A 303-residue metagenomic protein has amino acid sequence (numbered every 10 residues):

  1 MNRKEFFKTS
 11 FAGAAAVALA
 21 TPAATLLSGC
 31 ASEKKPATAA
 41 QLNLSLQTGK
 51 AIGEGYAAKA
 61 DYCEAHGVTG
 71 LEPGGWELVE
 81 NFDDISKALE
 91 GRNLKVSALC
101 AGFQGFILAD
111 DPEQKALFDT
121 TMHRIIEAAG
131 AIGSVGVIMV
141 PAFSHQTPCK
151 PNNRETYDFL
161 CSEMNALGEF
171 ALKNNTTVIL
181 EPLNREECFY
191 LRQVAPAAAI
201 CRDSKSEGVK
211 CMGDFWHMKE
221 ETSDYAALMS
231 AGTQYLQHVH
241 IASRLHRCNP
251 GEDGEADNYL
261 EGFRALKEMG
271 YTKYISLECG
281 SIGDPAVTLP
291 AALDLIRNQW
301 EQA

Functional and structural regions predicted by a protein language model:
N2-P22, L26-S45, G53-E64, G133-S134 (+2 more regions): Histidine-acidic metal/acid-base catalytic patches
S10-A23, K34-T38, L108, P112-K210 (+1 more regions): Active-site acidic/histidine proton-transfer and metal-coordination neighborhood in alpha/beta enzyme cores
L46-Q47, G70-G74, E181, M212-D214: Short catalytic-loop micro-motif centered on adjacent basic/acidic residues
K50-I52, E77, G102-G105, F143-H145 (+4 more regions): Active-site-proximal loop/turn and secondary-structure-junction residues that shape catalytic pockets, frequently
A57-G74, L78: Catalytic domains of carbohydrate-active enzymes, especially glycoside hydrolases
P73-E90, P141-P148: Glycine-rich, proline-tolerant flexible connector loops at the mouths of alpha/beta enzymes
E80-R92, T121-G133, S162-E169, D224-A231 (+1 more regions): Short amphipathic alpha-helices and their capping/turn segments at secondary-structure boundaries
